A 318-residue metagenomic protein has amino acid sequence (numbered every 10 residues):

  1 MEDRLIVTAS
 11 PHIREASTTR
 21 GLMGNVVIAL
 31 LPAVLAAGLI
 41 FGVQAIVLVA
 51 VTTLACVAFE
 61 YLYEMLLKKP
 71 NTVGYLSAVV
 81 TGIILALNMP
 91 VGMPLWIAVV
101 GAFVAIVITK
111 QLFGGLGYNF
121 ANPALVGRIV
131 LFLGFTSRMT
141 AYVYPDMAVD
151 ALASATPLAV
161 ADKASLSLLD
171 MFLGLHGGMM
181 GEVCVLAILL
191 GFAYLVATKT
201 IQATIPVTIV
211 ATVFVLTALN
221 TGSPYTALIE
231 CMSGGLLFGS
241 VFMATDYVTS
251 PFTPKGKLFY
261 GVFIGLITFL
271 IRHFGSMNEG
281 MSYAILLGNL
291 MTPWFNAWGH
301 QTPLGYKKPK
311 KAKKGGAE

Functional and structural regions predicted by a protein language model:
M1-T53, V57, A312-E318: N-terminal signal-anchor module of multipass membrane proteins
A29-A36, C56, E60, A78-A86 (+5 more regions): Hydrophobic, membrane-inserted alpha-helices
G42-A55, G92-G101, M171, L175-V185 (+1 more regions): Structural signature of hydrophobic alpha-helical transmembrane segments
A58-K69, I106-G117, I188-K199, V241-S250: C-terminal ends of transmembrane helices
A78, I83-V149: Membrane-interface helix-loop-helix junctions at boundaries between adjacent transmembrane segments
G117-L189: Long hydrophobic alpha-helical segments that form multi-pass transmembrane helix bundles in integral membrane proteins
F120, A124, L228-L236, G256-F259 (+1 more regions): Loop-to-transmembrane alpha-helix initiation sites
G275-K308: Membrane-helix cytosolic exit motif
